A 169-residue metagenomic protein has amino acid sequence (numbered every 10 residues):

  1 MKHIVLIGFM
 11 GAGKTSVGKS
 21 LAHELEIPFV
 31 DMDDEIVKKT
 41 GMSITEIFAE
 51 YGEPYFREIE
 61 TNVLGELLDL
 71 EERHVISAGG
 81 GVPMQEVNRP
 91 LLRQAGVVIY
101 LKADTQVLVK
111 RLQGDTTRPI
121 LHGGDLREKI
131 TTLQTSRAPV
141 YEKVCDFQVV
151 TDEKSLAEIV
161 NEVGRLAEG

Functional and structural regions predicted by a protein language model:
L6: Hydrophobic anchor at the beta1->P-loop junction of P-loop NTPases
F9: P-loop (Walker A) phosphate-binding loop of NTP-binding proteins
T15: Walker A/P-loop
S20, E24, T135-G169: NTP-dependent small-molecule kinase module
M32-V82, E86-R93, T117-R118, T131 (+1 more regions): ATP-dependent small-molecule kinase phosphotransfer cores that center on conserved nucleotide phosphate-binding segments
G80-V82, D104-Q106, K154: Short glycine-rich anion-binding loops that position phosphate/pyrophosphate groups of nucleotides and phosphorylated
A95-A138: A glycine- and Lys/Arg-enriched "phosphate-lid" helix/loop adjacent to the NTP-binding pocket of small-molecule kinases
